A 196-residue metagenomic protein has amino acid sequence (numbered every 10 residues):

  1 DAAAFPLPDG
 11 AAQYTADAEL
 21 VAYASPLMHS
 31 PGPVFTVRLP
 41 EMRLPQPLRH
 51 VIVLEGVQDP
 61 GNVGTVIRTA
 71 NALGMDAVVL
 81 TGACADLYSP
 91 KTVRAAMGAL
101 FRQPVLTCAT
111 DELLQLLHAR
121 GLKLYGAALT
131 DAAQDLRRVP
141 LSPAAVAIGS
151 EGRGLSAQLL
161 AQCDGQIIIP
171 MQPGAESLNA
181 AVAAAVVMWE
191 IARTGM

Functional and structural regions predicted by a protein language model:
D1-P60: Arg/Lys-rich RNA-binding interfaces used to dock onto structured RNA substrates
T15-D17, E55, T81-G82, P104 (+1 more regions): Short beta->alpha connector loops at strand-helix junctions that form conserved, small/polar/Pro-enriched
A18-A24, D111-Q115, A132-A133, G174-A175: A short acidic, often aromatic-flanked loop/helix-cap motif at beta-alpha or helix-coil junctions that lines enzyme
G32-V34, A96, P143-I148: Short basic, glycine-rich beta-strand/loop surfaces that mediate nucleic-acid
F35, T69-L73, C84-L100, A157-M196: Structured adenosyl-cofactor binding patch, chiefly the S-adenosyl-L-methionine
T36, P40-A132: RNA substrate-binding interface of SAM-dependent RNA methyltransferases
Y125-A175: Active-site/ligand-binding-proximal alpha/beta "capping" segment
